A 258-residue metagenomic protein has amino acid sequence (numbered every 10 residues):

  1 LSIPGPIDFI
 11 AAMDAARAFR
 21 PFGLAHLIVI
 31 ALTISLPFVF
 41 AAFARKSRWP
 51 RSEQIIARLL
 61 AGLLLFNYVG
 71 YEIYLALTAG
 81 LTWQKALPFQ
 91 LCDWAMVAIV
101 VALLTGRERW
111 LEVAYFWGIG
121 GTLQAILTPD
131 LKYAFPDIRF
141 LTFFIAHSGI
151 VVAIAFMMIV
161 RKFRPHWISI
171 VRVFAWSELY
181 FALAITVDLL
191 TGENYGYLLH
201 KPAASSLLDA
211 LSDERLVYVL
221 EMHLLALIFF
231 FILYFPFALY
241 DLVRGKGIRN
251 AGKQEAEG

Functional and structural regions predicted by a protein language model:
L1-Q54: N-terminal topogenic module of multi-pass integral membrane proteins
A11-L32, V173-A175, T191-F230: Membrane-interface transmembrane-helix boundary segments in multi-pass integral membrane proteins
I28-F40, D93-L104, A146-V160, M222-F237: Hydrophobic cores of alpha-helical transmembrane segments in multi-pass inner/ER membrane proteins, independent
A44-A57, L104-W110, R161-I170: Membrane-interface helix-boundary motifs at transmembrane edges
Q54-R58, A86-Q90, L111-I119: Cytoplasmic-side transmembrane-helix entry/capping segments in multi-pass membrane proteins
L63-I73, G118-D130, S177-T186: Aromatic-anchored segments of alpha-helical transmembrane domains
A76-K85, L104-R109, P129-L141: Membrane-interface helix caps and helix-loop-helix hairpins in membrane proteins
L127-Y180: A contiguous pocket-lining binding segment that forms or flanks enzyme active sites
